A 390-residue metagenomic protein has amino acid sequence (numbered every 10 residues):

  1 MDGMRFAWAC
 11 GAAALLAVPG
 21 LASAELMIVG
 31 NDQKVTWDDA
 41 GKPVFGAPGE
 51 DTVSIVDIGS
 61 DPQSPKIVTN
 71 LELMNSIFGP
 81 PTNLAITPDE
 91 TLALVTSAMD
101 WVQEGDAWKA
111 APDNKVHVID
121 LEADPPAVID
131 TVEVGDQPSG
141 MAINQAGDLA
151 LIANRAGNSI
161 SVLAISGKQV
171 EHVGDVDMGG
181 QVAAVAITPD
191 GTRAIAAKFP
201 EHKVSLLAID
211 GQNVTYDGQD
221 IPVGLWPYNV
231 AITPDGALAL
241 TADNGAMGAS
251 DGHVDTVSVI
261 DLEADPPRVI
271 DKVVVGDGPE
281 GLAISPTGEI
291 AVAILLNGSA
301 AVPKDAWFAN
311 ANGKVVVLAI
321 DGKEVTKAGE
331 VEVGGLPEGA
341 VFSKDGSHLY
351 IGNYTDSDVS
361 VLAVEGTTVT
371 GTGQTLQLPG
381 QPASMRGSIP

Functional and structural regions predicted by a protein language model:
M1-C10: Bacterial N-terminal signal peptides that target proteins for export
D2-G3, S23-P390: Predominantly soluble domains enriched in secretory-pathway, periplasmic, or organellar proteins
G11-A12, L21-A22: Cleavable N-terminal signal peptides
A17-P19: N-terminal signal peptide c-region/cleavage motif recognized by signal peptidases
